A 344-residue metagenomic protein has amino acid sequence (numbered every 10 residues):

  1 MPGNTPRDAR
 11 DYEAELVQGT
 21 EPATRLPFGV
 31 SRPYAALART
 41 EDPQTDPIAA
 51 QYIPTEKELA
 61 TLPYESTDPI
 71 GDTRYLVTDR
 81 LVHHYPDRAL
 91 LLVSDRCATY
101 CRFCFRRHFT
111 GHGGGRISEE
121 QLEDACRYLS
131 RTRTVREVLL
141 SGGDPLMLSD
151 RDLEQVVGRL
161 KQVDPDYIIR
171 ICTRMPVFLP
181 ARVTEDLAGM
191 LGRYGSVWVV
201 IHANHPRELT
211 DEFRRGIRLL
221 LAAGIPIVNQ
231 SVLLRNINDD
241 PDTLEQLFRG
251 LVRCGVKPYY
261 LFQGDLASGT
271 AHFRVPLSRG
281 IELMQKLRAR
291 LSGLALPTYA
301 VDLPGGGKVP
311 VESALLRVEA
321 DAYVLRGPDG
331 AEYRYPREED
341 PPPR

Functional and structural regions predicted by a protein language model:
M1-H83: Flexible, acidic/Gly-rich N-terminal and inter-domain linker regions that tether and position cofactor-handling modules
P27, R74-R106: N-terminal pre-triad scaffold of radical SAM enzymes
Y34, C101, Y259: Conserved, mostly hydrophobic/aromatic
C104-R116: Iron-sulfur (Fe-S) cluster-binding segments and ferredoxin-like electron-carrier domains, especially [2Fe-2S]
G115-D124: Short cysteine/histidine-rich metal-coordination sites, predominantly Zn2+-binding motifs
E123-E137, L146-L291: Conserved AdoMet/S-adenosylmethionine-binding subsite of the radical SAM
L139-S141: Eukaryotic intrinsically disordered, low-complexity regions
E282-R344: C-terminal accessory regions of radical SAM enzymes
